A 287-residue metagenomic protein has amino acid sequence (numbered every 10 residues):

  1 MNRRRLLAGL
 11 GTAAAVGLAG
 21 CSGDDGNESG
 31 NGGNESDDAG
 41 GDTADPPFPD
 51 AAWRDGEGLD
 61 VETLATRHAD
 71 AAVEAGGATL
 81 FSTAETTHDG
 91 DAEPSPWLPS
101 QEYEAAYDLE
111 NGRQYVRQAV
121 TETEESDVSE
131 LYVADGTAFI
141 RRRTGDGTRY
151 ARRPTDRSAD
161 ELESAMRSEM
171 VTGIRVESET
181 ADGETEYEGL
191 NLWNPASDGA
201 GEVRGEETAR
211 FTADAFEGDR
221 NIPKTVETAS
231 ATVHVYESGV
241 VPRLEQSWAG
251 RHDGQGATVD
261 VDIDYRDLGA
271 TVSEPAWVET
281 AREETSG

Functional and structural regions predicted by a protein language model:
M1-G287: Terminal disorder- and signal-encoded targeting elements
